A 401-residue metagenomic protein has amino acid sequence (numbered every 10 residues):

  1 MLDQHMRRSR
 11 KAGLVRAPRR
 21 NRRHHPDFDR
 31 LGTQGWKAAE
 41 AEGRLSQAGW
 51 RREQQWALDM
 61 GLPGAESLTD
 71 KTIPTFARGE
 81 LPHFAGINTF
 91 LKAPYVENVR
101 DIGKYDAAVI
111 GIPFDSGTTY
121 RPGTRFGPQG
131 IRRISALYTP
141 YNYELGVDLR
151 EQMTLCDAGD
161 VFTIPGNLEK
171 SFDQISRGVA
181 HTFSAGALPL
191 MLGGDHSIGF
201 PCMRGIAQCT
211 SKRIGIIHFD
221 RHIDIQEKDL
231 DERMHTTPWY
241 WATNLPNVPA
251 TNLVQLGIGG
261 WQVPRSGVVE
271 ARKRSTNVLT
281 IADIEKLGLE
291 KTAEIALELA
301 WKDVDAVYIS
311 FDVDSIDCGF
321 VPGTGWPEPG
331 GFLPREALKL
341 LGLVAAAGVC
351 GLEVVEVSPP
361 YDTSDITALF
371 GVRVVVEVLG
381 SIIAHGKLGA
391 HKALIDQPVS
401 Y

Functional and structural regions predicted by a protein language model:
M1-L2, K104: Mature N-terminal segment immediately following signal peptide/propeptide cleavage in secreted/periplasmic
L2-A48, Q55: Class II aminoacyl-tRNA synthetase catalytic cores and aaRS-like
W50-Y401: Conserved alpha-helical scaffold segments that buttress catalytic/binding sites
